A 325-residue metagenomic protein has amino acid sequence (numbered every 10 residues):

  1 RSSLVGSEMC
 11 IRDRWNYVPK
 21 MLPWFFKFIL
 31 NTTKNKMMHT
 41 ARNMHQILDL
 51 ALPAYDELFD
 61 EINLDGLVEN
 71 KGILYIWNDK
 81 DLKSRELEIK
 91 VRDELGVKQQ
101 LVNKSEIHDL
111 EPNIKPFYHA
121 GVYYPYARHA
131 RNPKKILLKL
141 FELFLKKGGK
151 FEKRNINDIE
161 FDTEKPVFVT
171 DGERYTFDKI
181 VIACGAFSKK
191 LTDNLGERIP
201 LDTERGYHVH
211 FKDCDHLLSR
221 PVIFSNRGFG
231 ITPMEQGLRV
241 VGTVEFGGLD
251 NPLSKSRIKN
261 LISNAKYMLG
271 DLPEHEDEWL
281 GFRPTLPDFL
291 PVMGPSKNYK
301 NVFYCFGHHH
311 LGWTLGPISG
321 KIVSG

Functional and structural regions predicted by a protein language model:
L4-C10: Short, small-residue-biased leader/transition segments that mark boundaries at the very start of proteins
K20-K139: Rossmann-like flavin
K80-K83, N113-Y118, E160-V167, T285-L290 (+1 more regions): A short, glycine/Asx- and small/polar-enriched loop/turn that sits immediately N-terminal to a beta-strand
Q99, S225-N226, Y267-G325: C-terminal catalytic lobe of FAD-dependent flavoproteins
V102-E111, K150-P166: A conserved short coil-to-beta-strand element within the FAD-binding core of flavoproteins
A120-A127, R131-E142, I156-N157, N194-L195 (+4 more regions): Flavin (primarily FAD) cofactor-binding/catalytic cores of flavoenzymes
F161, F168-S219: Central helical "cap/lid" subdomain
N194, R198, C214-L217, E235-R239 (+2 more regions): Flavin-binding catalytic cores
